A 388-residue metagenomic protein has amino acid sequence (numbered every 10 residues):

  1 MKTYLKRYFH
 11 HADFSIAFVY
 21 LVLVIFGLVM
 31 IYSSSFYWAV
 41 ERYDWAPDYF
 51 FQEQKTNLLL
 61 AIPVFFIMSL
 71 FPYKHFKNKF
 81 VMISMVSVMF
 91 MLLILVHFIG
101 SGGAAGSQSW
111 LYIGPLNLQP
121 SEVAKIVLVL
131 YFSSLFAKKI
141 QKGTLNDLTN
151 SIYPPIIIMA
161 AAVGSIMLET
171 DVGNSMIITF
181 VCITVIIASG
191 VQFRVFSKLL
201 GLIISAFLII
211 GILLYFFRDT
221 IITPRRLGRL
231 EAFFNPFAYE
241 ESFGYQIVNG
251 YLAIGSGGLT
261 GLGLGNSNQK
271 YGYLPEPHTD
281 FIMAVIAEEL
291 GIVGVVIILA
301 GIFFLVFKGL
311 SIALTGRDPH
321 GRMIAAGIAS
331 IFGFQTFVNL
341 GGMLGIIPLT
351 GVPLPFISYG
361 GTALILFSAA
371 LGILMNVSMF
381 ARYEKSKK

Functional and structural regions predicted by a protein language model:
M1-Y20: N-terminal membrane topogenic signal
M1-Y4, N339-K388: A juxtamembrane structural motif centered on a specific transmembrane helix
L21, D44-S242, A287-L344, A369 (+2 more regions): Hydrophobic alpha-helical transmembrane segments of multi-pass inner membrane proteins, especially in bacterial systems
L21-Y37: Alpha-helical transmembrane segments of multi-pass membrane proteins
S34-P47: Inter-helical loop and helix-membrane interface segments of multi-pass membrane transporters/permeases
P115-A124, L168-T170, G258-G263, V352-L366: Glycine/serine-rich anion-binding loops at beta->alpha junctions that coordinate negatively charged ligand groups
A232-T279, L290-G294: TM-adjacent membrane-interface loops and short helices in multi-pass inner/ER membrane proteins
